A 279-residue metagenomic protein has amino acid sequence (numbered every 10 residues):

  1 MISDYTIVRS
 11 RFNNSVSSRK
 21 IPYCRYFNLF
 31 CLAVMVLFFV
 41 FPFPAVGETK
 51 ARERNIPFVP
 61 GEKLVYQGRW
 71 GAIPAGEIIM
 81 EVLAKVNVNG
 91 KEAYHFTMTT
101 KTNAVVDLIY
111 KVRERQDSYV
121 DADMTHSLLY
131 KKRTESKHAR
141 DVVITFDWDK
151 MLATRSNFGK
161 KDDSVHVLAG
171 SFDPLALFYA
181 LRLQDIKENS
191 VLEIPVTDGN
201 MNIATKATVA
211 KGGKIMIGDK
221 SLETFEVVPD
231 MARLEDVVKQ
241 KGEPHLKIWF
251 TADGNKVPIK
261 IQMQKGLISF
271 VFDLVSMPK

Functional and structural regions predicted by a protein language model:
Y5: Active-site cores that bind ATP or allylic diphosphates and position pyrophosphate for catalysis
V8-L32: Bacterial N-terminal signal peptides that target proteins for export
L29-P42: Bacterial N-terminal signal peptides
F39-A51: Bacterial Sec-dependent signal peptides at the C-terminal "C-region" and cleavage site
E48-W148, I186-K279: Acidic, serine/threonine-rich low-complexity disordered tracts
R140-R182: Hydrophobic, well-structured mid-protein blocks that either form specific transmembrane helices
